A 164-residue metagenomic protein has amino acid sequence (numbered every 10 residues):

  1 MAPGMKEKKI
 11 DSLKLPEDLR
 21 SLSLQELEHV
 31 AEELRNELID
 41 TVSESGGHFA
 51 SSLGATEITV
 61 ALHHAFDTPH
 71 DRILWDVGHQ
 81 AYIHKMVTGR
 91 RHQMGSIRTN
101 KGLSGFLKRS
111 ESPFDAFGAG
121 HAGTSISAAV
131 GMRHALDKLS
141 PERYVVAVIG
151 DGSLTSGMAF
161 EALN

Functional and structural regions predicted by a protein language model:
A2-T88: N-terminal amphipathic, basic-rich helices that act as targeting or association modules
H48-N164: Cofactor-binding active-site loop characterized by glycine-rich and histidine/acidic residues
